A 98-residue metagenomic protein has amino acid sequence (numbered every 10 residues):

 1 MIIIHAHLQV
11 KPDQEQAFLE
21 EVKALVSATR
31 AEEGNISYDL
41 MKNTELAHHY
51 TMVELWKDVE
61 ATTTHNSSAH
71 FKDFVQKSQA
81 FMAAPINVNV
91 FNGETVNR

Functional and structural regions predicted by a protein language model:
I2, D39-L46, Q76-R98: Glycine-rich beta-strand-turn "strand-cap" elements at beta-sheet edges
I2-I36: N-terminal first-folded block
I2-L8, D39-N66: Short, well-ordered beta-strand segments in beta-rich or mixed alpha/beta enzyme and ligand-binding folds
V10-P12, D58, N92: Non-catalytic surface loops within mature trypsin-like serine protease
D13, A47, A69-D73: Short alpha-helical
D13-E15, E45, A61, T95: Generic "edge-of-domain/loop-turn" microfeature
Q16-F18, H48-Y50, R98: Short acidic, gly/pro-rich beta-turn/loop elements at beta-sheet edges and active-site/ligand-binding grooves
A24-I36, L55-N89: An amphipathic, aromatic/His-enriched active-site/gating alpha helix that lines ligand/cofactor pockets
